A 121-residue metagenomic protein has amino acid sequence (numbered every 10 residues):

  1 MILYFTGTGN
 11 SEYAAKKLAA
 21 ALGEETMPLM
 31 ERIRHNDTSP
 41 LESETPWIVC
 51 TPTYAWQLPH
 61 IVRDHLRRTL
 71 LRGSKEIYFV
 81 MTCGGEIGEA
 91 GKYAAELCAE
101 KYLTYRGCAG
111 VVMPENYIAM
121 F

Functional and structural regions predicted by a protein language model:
M1-I2, G7-A14, A19-F121: FMN-binding flavodoxin-like domain, especially the glycine-rich phosphate-binding loop
